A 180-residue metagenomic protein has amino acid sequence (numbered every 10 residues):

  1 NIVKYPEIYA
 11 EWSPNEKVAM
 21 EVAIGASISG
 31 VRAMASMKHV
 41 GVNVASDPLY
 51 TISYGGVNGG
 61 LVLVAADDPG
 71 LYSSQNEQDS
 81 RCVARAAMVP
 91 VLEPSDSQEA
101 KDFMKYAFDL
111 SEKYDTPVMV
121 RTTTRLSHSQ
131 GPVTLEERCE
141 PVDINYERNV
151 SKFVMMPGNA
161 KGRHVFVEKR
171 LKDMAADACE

Functional and structural regions predicted by a protein language model:
N1-E112, T123: Thiamine diphosphate
P94-E180: Flexible, low-complexity linker and terminal segments
